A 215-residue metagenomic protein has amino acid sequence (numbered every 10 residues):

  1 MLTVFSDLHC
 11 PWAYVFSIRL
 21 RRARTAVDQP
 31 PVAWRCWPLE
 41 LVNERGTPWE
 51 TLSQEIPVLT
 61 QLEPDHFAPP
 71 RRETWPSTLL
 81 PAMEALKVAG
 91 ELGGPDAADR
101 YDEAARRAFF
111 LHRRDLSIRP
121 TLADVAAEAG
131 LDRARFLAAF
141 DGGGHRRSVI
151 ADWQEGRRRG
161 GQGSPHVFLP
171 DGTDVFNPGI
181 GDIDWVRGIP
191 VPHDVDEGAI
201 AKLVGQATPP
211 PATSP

Functional and structural regions predicted by a protein language model:
M1-T3: Extreme N-terminal starter segment of soluble prokaryotic enzymes
S6-H9: Short pre-active-site segment immediately N-terminal to redox-active cysteine/selenocysteine motifs in thiol-based
Y14-R113, I118, L203-Q206, P210-S214: Structural alpha/beta surface segment adjacent to cysteine/selenocysteine redox centers across thiol/disulfide enzymes
S17-R24, A108-P215: C-terminal cap of thioredoxin/glutaredoxin-like
